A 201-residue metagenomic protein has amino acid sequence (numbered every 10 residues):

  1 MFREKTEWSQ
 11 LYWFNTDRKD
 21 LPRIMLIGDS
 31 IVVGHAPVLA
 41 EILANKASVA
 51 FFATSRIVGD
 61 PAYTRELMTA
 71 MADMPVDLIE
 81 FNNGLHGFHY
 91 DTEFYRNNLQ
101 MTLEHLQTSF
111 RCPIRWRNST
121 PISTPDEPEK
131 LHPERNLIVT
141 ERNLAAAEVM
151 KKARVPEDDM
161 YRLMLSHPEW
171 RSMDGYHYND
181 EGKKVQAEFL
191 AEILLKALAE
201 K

Functional and structural regions predicted by a protein language model:
F2-M101: Conserved SGNH/GDSL esterase-like catalytic core that processes O-acyl groups on lipids and polysaccharides
I42-N45, Y63-K201: Alpha-helical cap/lid subdomain in secreted, periplasmic, or secretory-pathway luminal O-acyl-processing enzymes
